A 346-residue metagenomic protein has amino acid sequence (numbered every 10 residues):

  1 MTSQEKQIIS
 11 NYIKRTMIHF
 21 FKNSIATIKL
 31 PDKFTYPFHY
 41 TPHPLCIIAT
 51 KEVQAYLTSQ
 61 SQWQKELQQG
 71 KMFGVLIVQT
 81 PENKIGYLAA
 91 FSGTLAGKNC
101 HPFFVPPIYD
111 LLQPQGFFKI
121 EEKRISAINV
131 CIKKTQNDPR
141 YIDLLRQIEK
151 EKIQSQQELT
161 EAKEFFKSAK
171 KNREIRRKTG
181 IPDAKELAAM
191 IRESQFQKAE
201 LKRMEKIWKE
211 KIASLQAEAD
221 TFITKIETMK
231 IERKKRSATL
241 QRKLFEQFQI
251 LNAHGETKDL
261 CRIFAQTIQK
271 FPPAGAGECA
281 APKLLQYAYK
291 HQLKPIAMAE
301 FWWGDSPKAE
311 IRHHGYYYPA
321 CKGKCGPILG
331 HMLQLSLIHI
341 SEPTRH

Functional and structural regions predicted by a protein language model:
T2-S59: Short Lys/Arg-enriched alpha/beta "domain-start" segment
K71-T80: Short beta-strand scaffold segments in enzyme catalytic cores
G97-P139: Compact, glycine/acidic-enriched structural inserts
I128, T135-L144, I148-S155, A162 (+1 more regions): Long, non-membrane, amphipathic alpha-helices that form coiled-coils
D143-A199: Extended alpha-helical coiled-coil "stalk/arm" regions that act as elongated linkers or oligomerization scaffolds
D220-A276, L285: Extended, charged coiled-coil scaffold/tether segments in eukaryotic proteins that mediate oligomerization
G255-I328: Domain-scale macromolecular recognition modules
I338-H346: Residue-level detector of conserved catalytic or cofactor/ligand-binding positions in enzyme active sites
